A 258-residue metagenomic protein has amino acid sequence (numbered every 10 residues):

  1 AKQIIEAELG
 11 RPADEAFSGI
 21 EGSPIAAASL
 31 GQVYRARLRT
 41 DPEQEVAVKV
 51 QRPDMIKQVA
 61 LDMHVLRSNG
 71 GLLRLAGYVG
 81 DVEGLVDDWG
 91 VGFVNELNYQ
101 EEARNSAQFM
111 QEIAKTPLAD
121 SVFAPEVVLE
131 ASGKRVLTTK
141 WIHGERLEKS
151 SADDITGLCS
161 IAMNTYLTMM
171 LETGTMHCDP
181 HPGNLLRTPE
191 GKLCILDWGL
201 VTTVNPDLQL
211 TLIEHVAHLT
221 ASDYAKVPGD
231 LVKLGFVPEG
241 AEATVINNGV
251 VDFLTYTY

Functional and structural regions predicted by a protein language model:
A1-Y258: Conserved catalytic cores of large enzyme domains
